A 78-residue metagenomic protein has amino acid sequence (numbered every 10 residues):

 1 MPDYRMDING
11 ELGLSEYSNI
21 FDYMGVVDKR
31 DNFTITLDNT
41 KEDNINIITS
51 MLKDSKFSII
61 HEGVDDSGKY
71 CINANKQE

Functional and structural regions predicted by a protein language model:
M1-D31: An N-terminal amphipathic alpha-helical segment
M6, M51-K53, K76-E78: Short secondary-structure transition/capping segments
G10-E11, N39-E42: Short, surface-exposed ligand-recognition loops at beta-strand->loop->(often short) alpha-helix junctions that present
S15, D43-N44, K69: Residues that form or flank phosphate/diphosphate-binding pockets in enzymes that use nucleotide phosphates
I20-G25, K41-I60: Amphipathic alpha-helical interaction surfaces in cytosolic regulatory modules
R30, D54, S67-K69: Short connector loops at helix/strand junctions that flank enzyme active sites, especially segments positioning acidic
F33-D38: Short, glycine-/small-residue-enriched flexible loop/hinge segments at domain edges that mediate gating
S58-E78: C-terminal edge-of-domain segments
